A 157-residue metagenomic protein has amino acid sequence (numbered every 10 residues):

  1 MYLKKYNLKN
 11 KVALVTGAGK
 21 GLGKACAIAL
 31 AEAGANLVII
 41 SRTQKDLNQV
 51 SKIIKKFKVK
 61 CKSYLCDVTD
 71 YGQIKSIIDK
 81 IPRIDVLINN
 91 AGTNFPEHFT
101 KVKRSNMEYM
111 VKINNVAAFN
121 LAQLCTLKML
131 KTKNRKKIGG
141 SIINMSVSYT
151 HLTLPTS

Functional and structural regions predicted by a protein language model:
M1-K11, N134-R135: Flexible N-terminal pre-Rossmann segment of NAD(P)-dependent oxidoreductases
V12, G19-G21: Conserved glycine-rich cofactor-binding loop
A35-Q49: Conserved glycine-rich Rossmann-like NAD(P)H-binding loop of the short-chain dehydrogenase/reductase
K45, Y64-S76, R104: The beta1-alpha1 cofactor-binding region of Rossmann-like NAD(H)/NADP(H)-dependent oxidoreductases
H98-F99, K103-E108: Substrate-binding pocket helix/loop in short-chain dehydrogenase/reductase
A122-Q123: A short, exposed helix-loop element centered on a Lys and neighboring polar residues
T150-T156: Conserved small/polar residues in nucleotide/adenosyl-binding loops
